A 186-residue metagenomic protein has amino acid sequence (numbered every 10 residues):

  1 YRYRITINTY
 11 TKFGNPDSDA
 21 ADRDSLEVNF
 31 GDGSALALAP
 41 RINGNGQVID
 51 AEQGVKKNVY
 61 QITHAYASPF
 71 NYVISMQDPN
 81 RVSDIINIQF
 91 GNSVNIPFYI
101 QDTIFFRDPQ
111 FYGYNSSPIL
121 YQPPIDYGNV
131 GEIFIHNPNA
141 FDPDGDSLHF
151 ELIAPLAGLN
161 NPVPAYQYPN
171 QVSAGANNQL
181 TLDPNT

Functional and structural regions predicted by a protein language model:
Y1-A176, T181-T186: Long, compositionally biased, intrinsically disordered segments
